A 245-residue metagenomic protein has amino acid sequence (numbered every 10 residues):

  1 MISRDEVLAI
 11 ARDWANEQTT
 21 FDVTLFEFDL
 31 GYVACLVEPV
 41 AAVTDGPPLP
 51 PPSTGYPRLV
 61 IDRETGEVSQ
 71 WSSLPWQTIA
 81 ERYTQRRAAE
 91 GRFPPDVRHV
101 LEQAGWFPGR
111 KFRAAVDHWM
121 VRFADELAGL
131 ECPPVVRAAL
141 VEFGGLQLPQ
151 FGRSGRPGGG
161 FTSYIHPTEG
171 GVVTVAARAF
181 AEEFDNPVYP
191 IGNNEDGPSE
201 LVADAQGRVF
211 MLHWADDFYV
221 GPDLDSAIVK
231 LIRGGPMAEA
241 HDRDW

Functional and structural regions predicted by a protein language model:
M1-D22: Short, non-transmembrane alpha-helical segments in secretory-pathway proteins
T20-I61: Exposed beta-strand-loop-beta-strand "reactive/processing" segments of non-cytosolic proteins
E27-Y32, I61-E67, N186, A203-V209: Short, solvent-exposed coil/turn segments at beta-strand boundaries
G31, E90-P198, E239-D244: A surface-exposed partner-binding patch
L36-A41, G192-G197, A205-Q206, L212-D217: Short, flexible beta-strand-to-coil junctions
T54-A88, V209, W214-A227: A short, surface-exposed interaction/processing loop segment used at functional sites
S73, K230-W245: A short, charged
T84-F93, I232-A238: Short, solvent-exposed cationic patches
